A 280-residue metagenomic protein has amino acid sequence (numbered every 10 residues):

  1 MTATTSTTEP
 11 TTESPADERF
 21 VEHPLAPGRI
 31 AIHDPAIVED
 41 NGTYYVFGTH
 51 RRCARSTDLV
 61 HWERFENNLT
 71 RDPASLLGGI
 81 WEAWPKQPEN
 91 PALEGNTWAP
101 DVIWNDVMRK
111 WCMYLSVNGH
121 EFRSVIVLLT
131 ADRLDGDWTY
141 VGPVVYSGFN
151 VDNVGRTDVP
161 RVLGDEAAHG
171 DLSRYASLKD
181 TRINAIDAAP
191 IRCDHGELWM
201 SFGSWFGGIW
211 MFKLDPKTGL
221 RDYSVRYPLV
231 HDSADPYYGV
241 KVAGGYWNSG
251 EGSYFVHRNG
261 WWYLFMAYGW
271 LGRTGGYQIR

Functional and structural regions predicted by a protein language model:
M1-R280: Carbohydrate-active catalytic/glycan-binding domains of CAZyme proteins, especially the secreted or lumenal ectodomains
